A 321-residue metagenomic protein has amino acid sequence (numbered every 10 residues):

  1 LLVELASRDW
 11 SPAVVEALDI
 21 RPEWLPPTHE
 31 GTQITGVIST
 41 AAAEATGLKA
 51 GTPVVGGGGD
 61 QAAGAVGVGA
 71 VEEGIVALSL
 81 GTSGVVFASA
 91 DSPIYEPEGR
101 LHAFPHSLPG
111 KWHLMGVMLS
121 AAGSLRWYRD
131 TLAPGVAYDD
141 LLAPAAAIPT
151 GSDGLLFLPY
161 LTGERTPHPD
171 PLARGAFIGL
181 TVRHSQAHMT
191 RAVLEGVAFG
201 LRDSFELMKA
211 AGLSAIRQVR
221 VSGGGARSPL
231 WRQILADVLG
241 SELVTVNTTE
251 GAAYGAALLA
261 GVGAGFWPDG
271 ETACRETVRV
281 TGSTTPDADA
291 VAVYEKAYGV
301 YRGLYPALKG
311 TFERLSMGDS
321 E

Functional and structural regions predicted by a protein language model:
L1-D19, H29, I34-G36, T40-E321: Active-site core segments that coordinate phosphate-bearing ligands/cofactors across diverse enzyme families
E23-L25: A conserved beta-strand/loop element that lines the FAD pocket in flavoprotein oxidoreductases
